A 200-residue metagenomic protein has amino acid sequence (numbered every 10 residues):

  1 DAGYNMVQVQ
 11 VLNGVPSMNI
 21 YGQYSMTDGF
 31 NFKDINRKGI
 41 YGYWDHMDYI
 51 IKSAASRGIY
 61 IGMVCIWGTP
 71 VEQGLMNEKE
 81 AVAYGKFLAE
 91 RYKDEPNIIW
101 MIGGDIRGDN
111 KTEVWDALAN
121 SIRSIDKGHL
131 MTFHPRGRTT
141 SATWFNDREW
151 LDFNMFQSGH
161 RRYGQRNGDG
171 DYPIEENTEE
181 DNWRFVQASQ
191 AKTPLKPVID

Functional and structural regions predicted by a protein language model:
D1-Q165, D169-I174, E180: Active-site mouth of glycoside hydrolases
E179-D200: Extended polysaccharide-engagement surfaces of secreted carbohydrate-active enzymes
